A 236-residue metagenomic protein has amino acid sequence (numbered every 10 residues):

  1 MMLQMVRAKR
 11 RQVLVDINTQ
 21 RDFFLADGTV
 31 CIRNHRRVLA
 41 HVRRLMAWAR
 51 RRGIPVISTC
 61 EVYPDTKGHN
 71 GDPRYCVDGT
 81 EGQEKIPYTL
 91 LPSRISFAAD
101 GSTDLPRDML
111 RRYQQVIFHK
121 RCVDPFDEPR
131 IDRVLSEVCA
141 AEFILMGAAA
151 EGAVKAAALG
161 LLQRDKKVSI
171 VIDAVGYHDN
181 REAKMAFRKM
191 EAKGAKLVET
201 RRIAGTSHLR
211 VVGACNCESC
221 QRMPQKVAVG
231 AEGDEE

Functional and structural regions predicted by a protein language model:
K9-V13: Extreme N-terminal starter segment of soluble prokaryotic enzymes
V15-I17, I172: Active-site flanking residues adjacent to catalytic metal/cofactor-binding acidic residues
D27-H35, D72-C76: Short glycine-enriched, charge-decorated loop/helix-capping segments at active-site entrances that position
L39-E142, E218-V227: Active-site alpha/beta core segments
H41-A49, V154-Q163: Histidine-anchored nucleotide/phosphate-binding helix
F118, K196-T206: Short acidic-hydrophobic, aromatic-tinged amphipathic segments that line or gate anion-handling sites
I144-G147, K167-N180: A short glycine-rich beta-strand->turn/loop micro-motif centered on a GG-aromatic cluster
V211-E236: C-terminal accessory domains and tails appended to enzymatic cores
